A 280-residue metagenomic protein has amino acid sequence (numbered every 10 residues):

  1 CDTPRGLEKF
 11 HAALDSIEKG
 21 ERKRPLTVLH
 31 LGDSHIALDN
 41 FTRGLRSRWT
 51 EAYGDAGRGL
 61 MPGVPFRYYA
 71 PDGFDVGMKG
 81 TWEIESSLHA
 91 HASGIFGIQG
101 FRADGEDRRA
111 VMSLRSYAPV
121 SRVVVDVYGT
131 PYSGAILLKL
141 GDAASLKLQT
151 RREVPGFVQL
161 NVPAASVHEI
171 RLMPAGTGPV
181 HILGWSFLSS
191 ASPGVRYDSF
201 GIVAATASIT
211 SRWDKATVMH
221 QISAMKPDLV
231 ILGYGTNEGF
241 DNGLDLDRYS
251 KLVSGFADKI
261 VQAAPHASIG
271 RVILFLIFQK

Functional and structural regions predicted by a protein language model:
C1-L26, T50-A52, M225: Activation corresponds to long, low-complexity, non-globular regions
R5, A12, L38, E51-V120 (+1 more regions): Glycan-recognition and processing domains
D15, I36, N40, R46-G54 (+4 more regions): Sec-exported extracytoplasmic/periplasmic mature domains
V28-G32: Short hydrophobic beta-strand that contains or immediately precedes a catalytic carboxylate
S34-H35, I273: Ser/Thr-glycine-rich phosphate-binding loops at phosphate-binding pockets of nucleotides, nucleotide cofactors
Q99-L146, R151-E153, T177-K280: Alpha-helical cap/lid subdomain in secreted, periplasmic, or secretory-pathway luminal O-acyl-processing enzymes
A110-M112, G156-L160, H168: Short strand-edge motifs at loop-to-beta-strand transitions and within beta-strands of extracellular beta-rich domains
V123, V162-G176: Noncatalytic modules at the cell exterior or secretory-pathway interfaces, chiefly beta-strand-rich lectin/adhesion
